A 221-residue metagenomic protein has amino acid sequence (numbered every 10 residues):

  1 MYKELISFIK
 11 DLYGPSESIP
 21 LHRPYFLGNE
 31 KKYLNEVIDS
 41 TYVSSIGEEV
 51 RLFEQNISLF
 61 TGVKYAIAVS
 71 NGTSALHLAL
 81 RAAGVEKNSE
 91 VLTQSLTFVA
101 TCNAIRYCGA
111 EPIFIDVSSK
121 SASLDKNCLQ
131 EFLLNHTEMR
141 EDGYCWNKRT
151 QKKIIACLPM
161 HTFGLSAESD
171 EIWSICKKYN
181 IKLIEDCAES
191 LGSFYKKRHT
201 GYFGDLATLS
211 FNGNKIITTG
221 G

Functional and structural regions predicted by a protein language model:
M1-V43: N-terminal "arm"/small-domain region of PLP-dependent enzymes with the aminotransferase-like
I46-E90, A104-R106, F114, E138-K148: Phosphate-binding glycine-rich loop
A68, T93, A156-P159: A short beta-strand submotif of the Rossmann-like class I SAM-dependent methyltransferase core that lines
S95, F114-S118: Short beta->alpha connector loops at strand-helix junctions that form conserved, small/polar/Pro-enriched
T97-T101: Conserved coil-to-alpha-helix start sites within the AMP-binding
G109: Structured binding elements
K120-T219: Active-site phosphate-binding strand-loop segment of PLP-dependent enzymes
